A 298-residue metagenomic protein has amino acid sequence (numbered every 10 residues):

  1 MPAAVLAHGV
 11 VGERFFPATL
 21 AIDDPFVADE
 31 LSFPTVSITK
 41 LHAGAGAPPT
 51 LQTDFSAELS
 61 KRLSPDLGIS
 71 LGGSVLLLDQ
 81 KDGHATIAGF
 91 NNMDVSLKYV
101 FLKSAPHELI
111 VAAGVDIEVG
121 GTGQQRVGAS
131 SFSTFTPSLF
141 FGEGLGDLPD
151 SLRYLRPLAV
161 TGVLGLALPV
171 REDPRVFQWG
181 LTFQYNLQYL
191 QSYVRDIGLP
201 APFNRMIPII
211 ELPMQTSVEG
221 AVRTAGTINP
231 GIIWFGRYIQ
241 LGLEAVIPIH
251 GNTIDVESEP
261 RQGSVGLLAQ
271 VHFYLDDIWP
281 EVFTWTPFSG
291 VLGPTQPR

Functional and structural regions predicted by a protein language model:
M1-P2: Bacterial N-terminal signal peptides
V5-R298: Transmembrane beta-barrel domains of Gram-negative outer membranes and organellar outer membranes
